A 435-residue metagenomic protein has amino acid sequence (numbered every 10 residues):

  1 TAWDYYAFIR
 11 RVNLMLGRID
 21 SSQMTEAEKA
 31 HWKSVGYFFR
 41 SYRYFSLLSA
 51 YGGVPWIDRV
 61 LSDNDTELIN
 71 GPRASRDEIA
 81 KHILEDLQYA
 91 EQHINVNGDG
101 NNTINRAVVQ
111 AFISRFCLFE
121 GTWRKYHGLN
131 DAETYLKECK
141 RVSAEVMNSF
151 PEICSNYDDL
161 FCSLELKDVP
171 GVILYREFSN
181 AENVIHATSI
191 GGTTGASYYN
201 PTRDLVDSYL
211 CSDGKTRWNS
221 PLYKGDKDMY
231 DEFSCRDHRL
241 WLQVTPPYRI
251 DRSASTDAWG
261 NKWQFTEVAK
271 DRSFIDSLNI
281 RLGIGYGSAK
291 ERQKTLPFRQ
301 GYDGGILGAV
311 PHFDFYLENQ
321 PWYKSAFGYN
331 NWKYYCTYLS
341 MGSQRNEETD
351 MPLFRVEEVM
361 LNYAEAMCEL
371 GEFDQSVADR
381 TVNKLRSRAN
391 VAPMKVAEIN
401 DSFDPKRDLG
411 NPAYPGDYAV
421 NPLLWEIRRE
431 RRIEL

Functional and structural regions predicted by a protein language model:
T1, Q88-Y89, R106-Q110, R115-G304: An aromatic- and glycine-enriched ligand-binding surface/loop that stacks and positions planar moieties
T1-Y51, E67-K81, E85-N101, K227-M229 (+6 more regions): Conserved, well-structured interaction surfaces
Y5-F8, H82-L84, C162-K227, E232 (+3 more regions): Long, intrinsically disordered, low-complexity segments
L48-P55, G98, F116-G128, E369-E372: Short coil/turn linking the two alpha-helices of tandem helical-hairpin repeats
H238, L242-L385: C-terminal substrate/ligand-recognition segments
